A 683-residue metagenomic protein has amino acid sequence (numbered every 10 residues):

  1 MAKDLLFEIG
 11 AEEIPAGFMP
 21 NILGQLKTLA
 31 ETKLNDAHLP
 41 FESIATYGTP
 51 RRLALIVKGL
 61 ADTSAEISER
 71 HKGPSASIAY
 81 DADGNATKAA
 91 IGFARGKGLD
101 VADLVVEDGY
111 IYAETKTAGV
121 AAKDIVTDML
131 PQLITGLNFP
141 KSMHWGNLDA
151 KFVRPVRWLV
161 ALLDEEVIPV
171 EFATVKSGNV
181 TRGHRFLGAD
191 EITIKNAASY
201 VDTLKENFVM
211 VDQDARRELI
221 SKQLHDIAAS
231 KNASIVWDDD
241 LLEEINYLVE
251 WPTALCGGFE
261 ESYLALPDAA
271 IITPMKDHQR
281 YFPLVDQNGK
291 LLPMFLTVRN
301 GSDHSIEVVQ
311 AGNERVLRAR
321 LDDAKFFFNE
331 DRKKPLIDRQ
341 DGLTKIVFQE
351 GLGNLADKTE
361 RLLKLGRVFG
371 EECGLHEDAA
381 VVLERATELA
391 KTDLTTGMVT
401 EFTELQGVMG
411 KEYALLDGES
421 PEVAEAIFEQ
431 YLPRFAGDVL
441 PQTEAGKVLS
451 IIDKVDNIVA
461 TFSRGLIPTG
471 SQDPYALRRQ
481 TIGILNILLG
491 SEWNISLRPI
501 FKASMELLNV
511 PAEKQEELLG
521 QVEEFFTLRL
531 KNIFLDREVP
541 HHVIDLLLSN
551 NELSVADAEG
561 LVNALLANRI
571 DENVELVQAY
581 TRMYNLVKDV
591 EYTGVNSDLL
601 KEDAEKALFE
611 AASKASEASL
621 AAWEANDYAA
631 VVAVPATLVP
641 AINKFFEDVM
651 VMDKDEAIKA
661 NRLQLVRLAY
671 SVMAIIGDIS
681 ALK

Functional and structural regions predicted by a protein language model:
M1-K683: Amphipathic alpha-helical "coupling" segments that flank catalytic cores
